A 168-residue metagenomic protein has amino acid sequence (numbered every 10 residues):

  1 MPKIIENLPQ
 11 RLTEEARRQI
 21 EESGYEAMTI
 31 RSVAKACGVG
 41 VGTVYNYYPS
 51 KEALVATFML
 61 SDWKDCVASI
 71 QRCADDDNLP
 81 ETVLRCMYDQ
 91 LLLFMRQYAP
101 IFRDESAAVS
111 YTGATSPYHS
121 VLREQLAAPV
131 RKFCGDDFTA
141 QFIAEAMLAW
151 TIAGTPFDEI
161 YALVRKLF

Functional and structural regions predicted by a protein language model:
M1-S23, A27-A36, A53: Basic, helix-initiating cap at the start of DNA-binding domains
T29, P100-E105: Short, hydrophobic secondary-structure boundary micro-motifs
C37-Y48: Short hydrophobic/aromatic patch on the recognition helix
L54-D62, Y98, F102, T115: Alpha-helical DNA-contacting segments of helix-turn-helix folds
T57, Q71-R96: Hydrophobic alpha-helical connector segments
D65, Q90, F94-Y98, A146 (+1 more regions): Phosphate/oxyanion-binding loops and surfaces in catalytic or ligand/nucleic-acid-binding neighborhoods
V67, C86, R96-Q97, S110-Q141 (+1 more regions): Amphipathic alpha-helical packing segments from all-alpha helical-bundle domains
R103, R131-F168: Hydrophobic/aromatic-rich alpha-helical bundle segments in the mid-to-C-terminal region
